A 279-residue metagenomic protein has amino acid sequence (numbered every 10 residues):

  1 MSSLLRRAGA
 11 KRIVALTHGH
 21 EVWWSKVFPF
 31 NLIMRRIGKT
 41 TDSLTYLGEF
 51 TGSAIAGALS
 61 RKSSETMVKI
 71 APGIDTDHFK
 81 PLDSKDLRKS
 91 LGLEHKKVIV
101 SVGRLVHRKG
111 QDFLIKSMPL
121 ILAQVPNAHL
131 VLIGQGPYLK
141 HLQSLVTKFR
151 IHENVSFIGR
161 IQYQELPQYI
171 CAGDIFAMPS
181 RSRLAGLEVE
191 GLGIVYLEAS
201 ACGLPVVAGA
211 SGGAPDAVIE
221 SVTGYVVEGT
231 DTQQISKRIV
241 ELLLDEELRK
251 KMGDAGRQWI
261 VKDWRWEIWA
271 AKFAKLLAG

Functional and structural regions predicted by a protein language model:
K11-F28, S43: A short, histidine- and acid-enriched strand-loop-helix "catalytic/donor-clamping" loop that lines the nucleotide-sugar
R12-A15, R35-L82, L93, F157: Donor nucleotide-sugar binding/catalytic pocket of nucleotide-sugar-dependent glycosyltransferases
T45, L93-K109, I115-M118: Conserved donor-binding/catalytic core segment of Leloir-type glycosyltransferases
N127, N154, Q234, E241 (+2 more regions): A short, well-ordered alpha-helix in the C-terminal region of glycosyltransferases
K140-E165, I175: Nucleotide-activated donor-binding/catalytic signature segment of Leloir-type glycosyltransferases, i.e., the conserved
R160, C171-V189, L204: Acidic donor-binding loop of glycosyltransferase active sites
Y196, A201, P205-A208, V218: Short hydrophobic beta-strand element within catalytic cores of glycosyltransferases and related nucleotide-activated
I219-S221, Y225-T232, E241-E247: Conserved acidic donor-binding segment of nucleotide-sugar-dependent glycosyltransferases
